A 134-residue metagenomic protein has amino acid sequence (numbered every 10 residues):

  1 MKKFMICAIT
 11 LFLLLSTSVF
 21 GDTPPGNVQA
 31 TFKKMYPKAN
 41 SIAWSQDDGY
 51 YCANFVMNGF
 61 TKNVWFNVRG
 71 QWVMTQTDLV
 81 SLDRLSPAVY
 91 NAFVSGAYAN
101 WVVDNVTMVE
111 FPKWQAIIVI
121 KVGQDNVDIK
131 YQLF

Functional and structural regions predicted by a protein language model:
M1-P24, F32: Bacterial Sec-dependent N-terminal signal peptides
D22-F134: Interaction-mediating elements
